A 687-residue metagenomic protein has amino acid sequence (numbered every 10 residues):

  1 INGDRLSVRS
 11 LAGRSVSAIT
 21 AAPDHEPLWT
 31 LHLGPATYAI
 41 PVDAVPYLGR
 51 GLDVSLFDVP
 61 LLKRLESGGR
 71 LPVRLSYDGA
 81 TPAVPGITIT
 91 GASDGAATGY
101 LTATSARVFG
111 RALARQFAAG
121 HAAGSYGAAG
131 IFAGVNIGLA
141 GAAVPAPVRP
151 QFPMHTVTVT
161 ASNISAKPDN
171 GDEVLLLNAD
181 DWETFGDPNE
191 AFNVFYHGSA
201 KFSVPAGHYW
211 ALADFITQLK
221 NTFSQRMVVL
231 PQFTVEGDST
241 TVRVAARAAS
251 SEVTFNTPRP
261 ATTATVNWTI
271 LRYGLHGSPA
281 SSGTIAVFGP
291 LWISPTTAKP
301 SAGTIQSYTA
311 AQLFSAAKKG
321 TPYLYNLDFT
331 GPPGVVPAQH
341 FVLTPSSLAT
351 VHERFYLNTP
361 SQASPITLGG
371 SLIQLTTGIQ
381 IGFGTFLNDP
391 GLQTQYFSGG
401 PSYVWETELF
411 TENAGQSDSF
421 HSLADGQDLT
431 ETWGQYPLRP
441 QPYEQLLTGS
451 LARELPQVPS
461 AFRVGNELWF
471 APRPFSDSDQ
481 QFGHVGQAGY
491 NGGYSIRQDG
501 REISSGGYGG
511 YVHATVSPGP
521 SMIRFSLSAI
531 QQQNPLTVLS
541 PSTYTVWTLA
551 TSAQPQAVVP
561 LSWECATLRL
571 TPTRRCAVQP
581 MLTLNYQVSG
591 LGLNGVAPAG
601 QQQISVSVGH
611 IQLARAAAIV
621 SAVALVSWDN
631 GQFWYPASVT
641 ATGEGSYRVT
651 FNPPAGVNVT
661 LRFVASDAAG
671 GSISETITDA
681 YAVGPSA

Functional and structural regions predicted by a protein language model:
I1-R9: N-terminal prosegments of processed precursors
D4-R5, V16, P23-P27, L31-S67 (+3 more regions): Low-complexity, acidic Ser/Thr/Pro-rich "mucin-like" tracts of secreted and single-pass surface proteins
A12-G13: Short, conserved beta-turn/loop elements at beta-strand boundaries and strand-helix junctions
